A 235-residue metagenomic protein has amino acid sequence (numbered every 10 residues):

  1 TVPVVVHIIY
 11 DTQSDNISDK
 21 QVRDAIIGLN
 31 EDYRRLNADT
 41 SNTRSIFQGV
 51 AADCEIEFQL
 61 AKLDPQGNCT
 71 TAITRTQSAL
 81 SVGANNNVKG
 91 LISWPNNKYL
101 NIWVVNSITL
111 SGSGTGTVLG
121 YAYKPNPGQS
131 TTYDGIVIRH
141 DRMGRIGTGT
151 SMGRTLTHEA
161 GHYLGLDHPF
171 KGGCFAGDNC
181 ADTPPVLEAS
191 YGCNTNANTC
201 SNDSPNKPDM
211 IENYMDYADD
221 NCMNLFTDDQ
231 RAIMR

Functional and structural regions predicted by a protein language model:
T1-N30, T109: Fold-level signature of zinc-dependent metallopeptidase catalytic domains
P3, Y133-G135, E212: Short, solvent-exposed beta-strand edge segments and adjacent coil->beta transition regions
I9-D19, K89, R145-G147, N221-C222: Second-shell loop/turn segments in exported
T12, Q21, Q77, P125-P127 (+3 more regions): Solvent-exposed, flexible loop/coil residues
N16-K20, S93, N206, L225: Residue-level detector of secondary-structure boundary/capping sites
S18-A25, M152-L156, Q230-I233: Stable alpha-helical elements in mature extracytoplasmic
I27-G192, N196-A197: Metzincin-family zinc-dependent endopeptidase catalytic domain
T183-R235: Metalloprotease/metallohydrolase-associated module, dominated by Zn2+-dependent proteases
